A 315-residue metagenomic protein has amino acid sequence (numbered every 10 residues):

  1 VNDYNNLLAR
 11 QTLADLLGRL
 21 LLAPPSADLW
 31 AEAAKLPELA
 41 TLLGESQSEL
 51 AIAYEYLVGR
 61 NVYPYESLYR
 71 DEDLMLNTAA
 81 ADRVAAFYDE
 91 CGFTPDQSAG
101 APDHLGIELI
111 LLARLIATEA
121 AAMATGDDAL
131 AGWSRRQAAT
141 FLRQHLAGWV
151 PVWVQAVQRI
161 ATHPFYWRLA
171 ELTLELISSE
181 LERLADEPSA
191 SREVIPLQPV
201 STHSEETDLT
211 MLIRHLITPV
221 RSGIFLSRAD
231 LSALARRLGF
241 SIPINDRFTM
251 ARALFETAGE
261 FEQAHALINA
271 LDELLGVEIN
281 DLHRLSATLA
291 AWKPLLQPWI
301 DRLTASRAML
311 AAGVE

Functional and structural regions predicted by a protein language model:
V1-E315: Charged, alpha-helix-forming regions
